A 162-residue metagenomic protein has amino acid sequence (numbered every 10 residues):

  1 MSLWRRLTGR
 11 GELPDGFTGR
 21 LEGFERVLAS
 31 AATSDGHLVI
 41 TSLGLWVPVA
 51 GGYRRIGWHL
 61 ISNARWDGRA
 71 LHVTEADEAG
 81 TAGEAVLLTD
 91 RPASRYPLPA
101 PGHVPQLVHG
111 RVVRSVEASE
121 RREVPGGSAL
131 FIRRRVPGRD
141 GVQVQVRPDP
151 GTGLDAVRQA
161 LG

Functional and structural regions predicted by a protein language model:
M1-G162: Eukaryotic intrinsically disordered, low-complexity regulatory linkers and tails enriched in Ser/Thr/Pro
